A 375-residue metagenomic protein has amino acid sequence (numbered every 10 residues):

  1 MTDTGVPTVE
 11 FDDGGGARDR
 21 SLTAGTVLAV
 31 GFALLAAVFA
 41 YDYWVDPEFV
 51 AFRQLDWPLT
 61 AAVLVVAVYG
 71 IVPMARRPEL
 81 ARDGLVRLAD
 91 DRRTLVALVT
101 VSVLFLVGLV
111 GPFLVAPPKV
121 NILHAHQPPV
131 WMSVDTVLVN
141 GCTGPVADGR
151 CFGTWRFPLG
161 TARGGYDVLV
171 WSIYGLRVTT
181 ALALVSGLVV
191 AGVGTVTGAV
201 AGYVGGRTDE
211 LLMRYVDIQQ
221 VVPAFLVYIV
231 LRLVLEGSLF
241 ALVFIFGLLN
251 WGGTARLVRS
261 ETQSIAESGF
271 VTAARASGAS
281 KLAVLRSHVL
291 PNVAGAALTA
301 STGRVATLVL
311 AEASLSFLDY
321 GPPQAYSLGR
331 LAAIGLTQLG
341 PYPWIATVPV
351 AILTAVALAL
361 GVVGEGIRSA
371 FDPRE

Functional and structural regions predicted by a protein language model:
M1-S186, V190, G335-Q338, Y342-V362 (+1 more regions): Gly/Trp-centered helix-boundary motif
V27-A51, P112, R156-P158, R177-T179 (+2 more regions): Generic hydrophobic transmembrane alpha-helix motif, especially the helices
T100, L231, F244-T254, S301 (+3 more regions): Hydrophobic transmembrane alpha-helices
T180-V193, T197, L282-S314, L360: Transmembrane alpha-helices
Q220, R232-L235, E261, R304 (+2 more regions): Glycine-rich helix-loop "coupling/hinge" segments at transmembrane-helix boundaries in multipass transporters
R259-R275: Membrane-helix/interface signature in polytopic inner-membrane proteins
